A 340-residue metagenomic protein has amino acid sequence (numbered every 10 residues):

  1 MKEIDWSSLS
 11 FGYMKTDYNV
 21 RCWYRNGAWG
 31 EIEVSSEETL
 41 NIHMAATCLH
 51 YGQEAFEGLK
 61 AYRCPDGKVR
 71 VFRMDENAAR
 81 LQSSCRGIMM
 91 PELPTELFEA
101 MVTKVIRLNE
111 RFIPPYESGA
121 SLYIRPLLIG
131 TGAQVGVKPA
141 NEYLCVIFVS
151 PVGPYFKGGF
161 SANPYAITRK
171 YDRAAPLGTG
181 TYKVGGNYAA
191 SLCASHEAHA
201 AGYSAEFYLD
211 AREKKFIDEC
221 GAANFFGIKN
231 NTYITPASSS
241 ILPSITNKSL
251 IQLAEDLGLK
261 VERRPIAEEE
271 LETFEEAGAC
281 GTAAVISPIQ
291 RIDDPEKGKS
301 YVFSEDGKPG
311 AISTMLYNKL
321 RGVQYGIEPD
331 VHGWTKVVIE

Functional and structural regions predicted by a protein language model:
M1-V105, L127, Q134-E340: Helix-start/capping segments and mature chain N-termini
T95-L97, V105-G119: Charged, gly/pro-rich active-site loop segments
P115-R125, I129: Extended, Lys/Arg-enriched charged tracts that mediate electrostatic binding to polyanionic substrates
